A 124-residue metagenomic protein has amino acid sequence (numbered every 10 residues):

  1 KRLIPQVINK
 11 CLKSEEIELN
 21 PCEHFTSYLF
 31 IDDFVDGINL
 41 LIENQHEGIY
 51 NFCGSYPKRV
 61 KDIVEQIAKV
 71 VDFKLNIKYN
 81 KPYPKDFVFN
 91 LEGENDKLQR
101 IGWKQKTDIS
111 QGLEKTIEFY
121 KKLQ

Functional and structural regions predicted by a protein language model:
K1-I4: Flexible, glycine-rich beta-alpha linker
C11-Q124: C-terminal substrate-binding subdomain of Rossmann-fold SDR/epimerase-dehydratase oxidoreductases
